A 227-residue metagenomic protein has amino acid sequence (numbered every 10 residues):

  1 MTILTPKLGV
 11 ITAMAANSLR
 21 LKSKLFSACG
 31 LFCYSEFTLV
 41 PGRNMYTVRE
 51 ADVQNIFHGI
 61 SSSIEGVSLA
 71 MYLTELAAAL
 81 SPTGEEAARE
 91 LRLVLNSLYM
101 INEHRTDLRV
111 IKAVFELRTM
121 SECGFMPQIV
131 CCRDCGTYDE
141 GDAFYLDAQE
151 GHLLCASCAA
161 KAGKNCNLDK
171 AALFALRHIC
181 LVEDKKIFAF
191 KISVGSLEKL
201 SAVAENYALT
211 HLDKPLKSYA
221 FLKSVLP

Functional and structural regions predicted by a protein language model:
L4-P227: Non-catalytic alpha-helical scaffolds and adjoining flexible linkers that form interface surfaces for assembly
